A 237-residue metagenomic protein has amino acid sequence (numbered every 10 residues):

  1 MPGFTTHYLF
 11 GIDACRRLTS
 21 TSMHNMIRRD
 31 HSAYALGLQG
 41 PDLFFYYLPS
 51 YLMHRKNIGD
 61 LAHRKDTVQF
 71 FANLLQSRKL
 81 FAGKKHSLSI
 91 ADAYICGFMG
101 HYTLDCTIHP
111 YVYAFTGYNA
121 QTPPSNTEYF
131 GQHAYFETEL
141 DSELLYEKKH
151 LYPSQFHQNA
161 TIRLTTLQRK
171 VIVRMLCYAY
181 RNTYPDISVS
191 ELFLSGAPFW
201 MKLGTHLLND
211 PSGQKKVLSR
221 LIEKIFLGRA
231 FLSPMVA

Functional and structural regions predicted by a protein language model:
M1-G97, Y102-A237: N-terminal leader/auxiliary helical segments
